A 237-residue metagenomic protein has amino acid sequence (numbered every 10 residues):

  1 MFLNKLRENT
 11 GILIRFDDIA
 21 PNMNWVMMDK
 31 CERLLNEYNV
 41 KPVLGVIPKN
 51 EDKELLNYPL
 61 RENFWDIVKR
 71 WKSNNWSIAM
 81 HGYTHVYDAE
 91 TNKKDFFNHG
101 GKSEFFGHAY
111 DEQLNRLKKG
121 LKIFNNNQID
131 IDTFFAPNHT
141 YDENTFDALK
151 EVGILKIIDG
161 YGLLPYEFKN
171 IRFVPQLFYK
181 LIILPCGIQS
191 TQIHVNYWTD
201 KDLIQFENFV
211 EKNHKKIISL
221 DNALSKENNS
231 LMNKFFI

Functional and structural regions predicted by a protein language model:
M1-S77, E211: Active-site beta->alpha N-cap acidic-glycine motif
L3-R7, N39-V46, I157, Y197-I237: C-terminal domain-boundary segment and adjacent tail
I19, I47-E51, Y83-H85, G162-L163 (+3 more regions): Active-site beta-loop-alpha junctions enriched in small/polar residues
N22-M23, E51-E54, V86-T91, T140-T145 (+3 more regions): Short catalytic/ligand-binding loop motif for oxyanion handling, primarily in non-cytosolic enzymes, centered on
M28, D142-V152: Distinct, well-ordered alpha-helical segments
K41, G45-E143, T191: Metal-dependent polysaccharide deacetylase catalytic core of the NodB/CE4 family, i.e., the active-site-bearing domain
L149-I182, I217-L224: His/Asp/Glu-enriched short active-site or ligand-binding loop at hydrolase and phosphoryl-transfer sites
F168-F209: A conserved mid-domain beta-alpha-beta active-site/ligand-binding segment of alpha/beta enzyme cores
